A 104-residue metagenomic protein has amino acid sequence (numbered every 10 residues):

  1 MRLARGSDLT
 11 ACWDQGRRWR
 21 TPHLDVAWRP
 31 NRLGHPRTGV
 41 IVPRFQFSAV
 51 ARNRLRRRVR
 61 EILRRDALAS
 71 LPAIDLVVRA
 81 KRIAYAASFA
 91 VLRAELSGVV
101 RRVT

Functional and structural regions predicted by a protein language model:
M1-T104: Positively charged, solvent-exposed patches that mediate nucleic-acid binding
